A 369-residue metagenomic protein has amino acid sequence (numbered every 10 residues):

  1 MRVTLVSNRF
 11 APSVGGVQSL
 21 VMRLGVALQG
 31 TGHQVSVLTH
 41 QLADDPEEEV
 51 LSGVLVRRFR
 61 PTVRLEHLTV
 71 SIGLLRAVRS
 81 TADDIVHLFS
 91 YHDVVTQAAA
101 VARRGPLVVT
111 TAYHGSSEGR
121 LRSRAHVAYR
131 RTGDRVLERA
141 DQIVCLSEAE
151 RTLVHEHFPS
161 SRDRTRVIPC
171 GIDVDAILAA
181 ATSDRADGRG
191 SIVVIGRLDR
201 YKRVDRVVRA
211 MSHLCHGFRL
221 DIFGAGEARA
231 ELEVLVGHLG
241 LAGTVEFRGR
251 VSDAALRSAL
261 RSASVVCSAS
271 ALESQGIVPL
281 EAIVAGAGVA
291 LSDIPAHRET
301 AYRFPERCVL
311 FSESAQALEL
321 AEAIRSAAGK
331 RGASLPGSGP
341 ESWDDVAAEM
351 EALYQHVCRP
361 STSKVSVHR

Functional and structural regions predicted by a protein language model:
Q41, A149, G171: Carbohydrate-associated surface elements
I85-G105, V109-S116: An aromatic- and histidine-rich active-site surface loop
S116-R139, V174: Nucleotide-sugar donor phosphate/pyrophosphate-binding loop at the beta->alpha transition of glycosyltransferases
V144, D184-K202, V208-M211, D221: Conserved donor-binding/catalytic core segment of Leloir-type glycosyltransferases
H155, R164, P169-R189: Acidic anion/phosphate-binding donor-loop and adjacent secondary structure in glycosyltransferase catalytic cores
A271: Aromatic "clamp/platform" in nucleotide-sugar-dependent glycosyltransferases that forms part of the donor/acceptor
G288-S292: Short hydrophobic beta-strand element within catalytic cores of glycosyltransferases and related nucleotide-activated
R298-S326: Change "using UDP/GDP/dTDP sugars" to "using nucleotide sugars
